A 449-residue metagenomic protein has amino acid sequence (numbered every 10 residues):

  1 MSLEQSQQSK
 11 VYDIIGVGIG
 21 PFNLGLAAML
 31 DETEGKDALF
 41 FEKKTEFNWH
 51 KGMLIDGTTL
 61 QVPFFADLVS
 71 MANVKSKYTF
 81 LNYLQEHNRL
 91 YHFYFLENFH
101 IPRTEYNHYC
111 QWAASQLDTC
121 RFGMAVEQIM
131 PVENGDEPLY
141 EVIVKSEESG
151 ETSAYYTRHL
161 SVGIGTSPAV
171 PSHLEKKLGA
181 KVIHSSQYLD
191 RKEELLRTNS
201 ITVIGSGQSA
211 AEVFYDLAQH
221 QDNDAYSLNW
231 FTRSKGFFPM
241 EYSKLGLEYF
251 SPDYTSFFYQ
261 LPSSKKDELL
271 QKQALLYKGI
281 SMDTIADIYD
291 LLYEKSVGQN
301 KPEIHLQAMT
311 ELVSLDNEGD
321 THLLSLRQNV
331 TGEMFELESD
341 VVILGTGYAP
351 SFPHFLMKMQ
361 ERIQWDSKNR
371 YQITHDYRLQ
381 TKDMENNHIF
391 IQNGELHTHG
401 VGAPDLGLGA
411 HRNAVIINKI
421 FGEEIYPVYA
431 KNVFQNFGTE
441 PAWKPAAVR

Functional and structural regions predicted by a protein language model:
M1-T45, W49, F93-Q208, E212-R449: Flavin (primarily FAD) cofactor-binding/catalytic cores of flavoenzymes
I55-L60, L245-Y249: Short, hinge-like loop/turn segments at secondary-structure boundaries
D56-P63, S70-V74: Nucleotide/phosphate-binding site architecture used for ATP/NTP-dependent chemistry
S70-R103: A conserved beta-strand/loop capping segment in the N-terminal third of enzymes that catalyze redox or closely related
